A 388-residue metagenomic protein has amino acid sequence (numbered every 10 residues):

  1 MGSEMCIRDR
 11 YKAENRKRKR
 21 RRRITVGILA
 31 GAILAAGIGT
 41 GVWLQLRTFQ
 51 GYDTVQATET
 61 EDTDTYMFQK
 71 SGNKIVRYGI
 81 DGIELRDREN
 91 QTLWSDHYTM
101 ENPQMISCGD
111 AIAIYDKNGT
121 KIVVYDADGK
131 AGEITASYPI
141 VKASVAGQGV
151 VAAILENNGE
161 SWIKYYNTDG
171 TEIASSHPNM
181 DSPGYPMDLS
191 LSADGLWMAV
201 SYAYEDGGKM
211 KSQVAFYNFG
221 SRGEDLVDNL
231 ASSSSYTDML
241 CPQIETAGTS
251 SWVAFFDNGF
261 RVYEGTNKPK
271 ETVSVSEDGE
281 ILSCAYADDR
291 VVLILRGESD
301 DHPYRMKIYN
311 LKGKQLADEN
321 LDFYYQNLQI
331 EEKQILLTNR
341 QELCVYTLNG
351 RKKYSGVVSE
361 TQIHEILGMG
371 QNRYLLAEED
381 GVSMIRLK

Functional and structural regions predicted by a protein language model:
G2-I7: Short, small-residue-biased leader/transition segments that mark boundaries at the very start of proteins
T25-G41: Hydrophobic membrane-insertion alpha-helices, especially the h-region of bacterial N-terminal signal peptides
R47-D64, D87-E101, K130-A136, A174 (+5 more regions): Aromatic (tryptophan-biased) beta-strands that constitute blades/sheets of beta-rich domains
E61-Q69, T99-D110, Y138-G147, S182-S190 (+4 more regions): Repeated scaffold domains used in trafficking and secretory/extracellular systems, primarily beta-propellers
Y66-Y78, I83, M105, G109-K117 (+8 more regions): Short beta-strand elements that form the blades of beta-propeller/WD-repeat-like and other beta-sheet-rich scaffold
G82-E84, T120-V123, G159-Y165, D206-Y217 (+4 more regions): Structural motif
P103-S201: Non-cytosolic head/periplasmic domains of membrane-anchored proteins
S161-F255: Solenoidal tandem-repeat scaffolds enriched in leucines and small polar residues
